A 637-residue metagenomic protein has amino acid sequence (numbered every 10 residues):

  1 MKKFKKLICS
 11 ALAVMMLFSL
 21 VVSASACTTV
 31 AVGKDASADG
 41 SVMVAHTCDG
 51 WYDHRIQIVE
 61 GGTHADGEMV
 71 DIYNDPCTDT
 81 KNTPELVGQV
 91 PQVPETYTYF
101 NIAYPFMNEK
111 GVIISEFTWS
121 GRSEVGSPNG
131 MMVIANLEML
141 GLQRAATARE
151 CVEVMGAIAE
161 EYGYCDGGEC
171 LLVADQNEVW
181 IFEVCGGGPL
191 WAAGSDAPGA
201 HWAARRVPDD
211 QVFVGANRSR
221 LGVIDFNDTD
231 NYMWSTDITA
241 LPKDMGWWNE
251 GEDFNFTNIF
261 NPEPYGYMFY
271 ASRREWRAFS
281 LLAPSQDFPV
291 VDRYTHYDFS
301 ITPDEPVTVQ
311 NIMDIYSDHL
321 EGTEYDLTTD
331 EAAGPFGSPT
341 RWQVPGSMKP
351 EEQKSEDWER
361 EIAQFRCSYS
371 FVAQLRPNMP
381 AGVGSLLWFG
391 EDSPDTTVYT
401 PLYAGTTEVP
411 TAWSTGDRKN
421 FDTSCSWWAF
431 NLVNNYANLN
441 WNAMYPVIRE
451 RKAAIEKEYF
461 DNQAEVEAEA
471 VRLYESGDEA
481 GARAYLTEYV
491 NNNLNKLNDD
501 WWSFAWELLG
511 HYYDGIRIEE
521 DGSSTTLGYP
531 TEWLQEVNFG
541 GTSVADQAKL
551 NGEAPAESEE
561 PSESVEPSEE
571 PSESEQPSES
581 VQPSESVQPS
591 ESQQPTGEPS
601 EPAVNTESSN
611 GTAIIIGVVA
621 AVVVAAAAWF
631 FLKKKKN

Functional and structural regions predicted by a protein language model:
M1-A11: Bacterial N-terminal signal peptides that target proteins for export
S10-S19: Bacterial N-terminal signal peptides
F18-A26, P602-T612, F631-K634: Sec-dependent signal peptide cleavage junction
C27-I134, V154-P306: A contiguous strand-loop segment
P242-L386: Glycine-rich, aromatic-lined ligand/substrate-binding cores of catalytic and carbohydrate-binding domains
G337-E475: Substrate-recognition/cap regions that form aromatic- and gly/pro-loop-enriched pockets for small-molecule ligands
G552-S609: C-terminal low-complexity, Ser/Thr- and acidic/Pro-rich disordered "stalk" regions positioned immediately N-terminal
V623-N637: C-terminal membrane-anchoring or membrane-association module
